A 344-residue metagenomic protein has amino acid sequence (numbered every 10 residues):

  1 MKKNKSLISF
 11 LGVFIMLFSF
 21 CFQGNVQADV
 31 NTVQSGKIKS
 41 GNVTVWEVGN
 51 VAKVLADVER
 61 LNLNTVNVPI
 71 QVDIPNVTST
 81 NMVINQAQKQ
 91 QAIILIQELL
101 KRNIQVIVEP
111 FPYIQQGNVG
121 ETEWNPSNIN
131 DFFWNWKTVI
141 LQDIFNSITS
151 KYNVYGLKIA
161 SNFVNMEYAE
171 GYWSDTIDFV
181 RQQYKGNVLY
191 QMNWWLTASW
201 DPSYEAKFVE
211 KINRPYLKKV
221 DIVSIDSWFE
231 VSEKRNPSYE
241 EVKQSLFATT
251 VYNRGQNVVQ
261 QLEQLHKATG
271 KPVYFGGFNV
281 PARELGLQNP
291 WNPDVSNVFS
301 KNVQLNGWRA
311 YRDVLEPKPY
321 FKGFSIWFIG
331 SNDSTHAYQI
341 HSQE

Functional and structural regions predicted by a protein language model:
F18-V30: Sec-dependent signal peptide cleavage junction
A28-L63: Boundary/entry segment of secreted carbohydrate-active catalytic domains
V45-E59, F133-I148, W200-R214, W308-V314: Short, acidic/polar
L61-S79, Q90-M166, V280-L287, W327-D333: Substrate-binding cleft and catalytic face of glycoside hydrolase catalytic domains, especially the flexible beta-alpha
Q88-K89, E109, Y184-L189, N213 (+1 more regions): Glycoside hydrolase catalytic-domain groove-lining segments
V108-P112, K158-N162, Y168, I177-F208 (+2 more regions): Aromatic-lined carbohydrate-recognition surfaces of secreted/lumenal glycan-active proteins
T176, W194-D226, E230, R283-N289 (+1 more regions): Substrate-binding cleft/loops of secretory-pathway carbohydrate-active enzymes
G286, P290-E344: Aromatic-rich peripheral "rim/lid" segments of glycoside hydrolase catalytic domains that contact and position glycan
